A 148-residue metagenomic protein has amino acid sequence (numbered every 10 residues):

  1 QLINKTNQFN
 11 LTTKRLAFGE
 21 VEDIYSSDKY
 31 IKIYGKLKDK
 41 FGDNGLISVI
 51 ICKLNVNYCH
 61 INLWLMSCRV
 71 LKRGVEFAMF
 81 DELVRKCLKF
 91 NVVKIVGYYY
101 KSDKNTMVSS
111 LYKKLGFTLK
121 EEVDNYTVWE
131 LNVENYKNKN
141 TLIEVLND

Functional and structural regions predicted by a protein language model:
Q1-I3, Q8-F9, E121, V133-K137: Long, C-terminal catalytic modules of enzymes
L2-R69: A conserved beta-strand-loop-helix scaffold within acyl/acetyltransferase catalytic domains
T6, T12-T13, T106, T118 (+2 more regions): Residue-identity detector for threonine
G19-D23, D81, Y112, N132: Solvent-exposed, non-transmembrane amphipathic alpha-helical segments
Y25-K29, K113, K137-N138: Alpha-helix boundary/capping detector
K40, L46-Y126: Acyl-donor binding region in acyl/amide transferases
N125-D148: C-terminal "cap" of GNAT-fold acetyltransferases
